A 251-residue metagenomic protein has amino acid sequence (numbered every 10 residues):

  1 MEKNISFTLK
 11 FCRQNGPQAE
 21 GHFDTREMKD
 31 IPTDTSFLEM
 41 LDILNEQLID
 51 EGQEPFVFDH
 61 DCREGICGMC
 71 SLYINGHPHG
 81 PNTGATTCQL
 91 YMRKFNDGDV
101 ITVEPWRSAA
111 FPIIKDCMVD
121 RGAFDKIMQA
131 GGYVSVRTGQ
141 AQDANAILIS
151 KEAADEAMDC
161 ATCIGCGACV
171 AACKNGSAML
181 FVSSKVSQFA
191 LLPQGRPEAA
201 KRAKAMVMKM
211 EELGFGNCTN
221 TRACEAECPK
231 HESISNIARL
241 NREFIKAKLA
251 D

Functional and structural regions predicted by a protein language model:
K3-E27: Eukaryote-biased recognition of intrinsically disordered, low-complexity regulatory segments
C12, K29, I74-G76: Short strand-turn-strand beta-turns centered on an Asx-Gly dipeptide
G21-E39: Short, flexible N-terminal segments of the mature chain
H22-M28, A85-T87, K174: Well-ordered beta-strand positions in beta-sheet-rich domains
T35-E54, I101-D251: Ferredoxin-type iron-sulfur electron-transfer modules in oxidoreductases and energy-metabolism complexes
V57-M69: Short, structured protein-protein interaction patches enriched in aromatics and acidic/basic residues, typified by
I74-V103: Glycine-rich phosphate/adenylate-binding loop and adjacent beta-alpha elements of nucleotide- or dinucleotide-binding
